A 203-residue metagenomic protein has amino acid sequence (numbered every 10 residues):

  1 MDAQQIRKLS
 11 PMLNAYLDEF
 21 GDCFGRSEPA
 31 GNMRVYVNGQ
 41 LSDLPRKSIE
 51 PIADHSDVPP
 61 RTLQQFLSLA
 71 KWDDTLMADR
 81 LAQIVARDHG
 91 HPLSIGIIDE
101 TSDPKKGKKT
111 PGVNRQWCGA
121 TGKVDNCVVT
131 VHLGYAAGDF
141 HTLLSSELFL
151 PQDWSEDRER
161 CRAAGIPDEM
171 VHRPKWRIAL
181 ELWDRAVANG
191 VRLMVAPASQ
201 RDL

Functional and structural regions predicted by a protein language model:
D2-A196, Q200-L203: Conserved, well-structured functional cores that handle cations and Mg-NTP chemistry
